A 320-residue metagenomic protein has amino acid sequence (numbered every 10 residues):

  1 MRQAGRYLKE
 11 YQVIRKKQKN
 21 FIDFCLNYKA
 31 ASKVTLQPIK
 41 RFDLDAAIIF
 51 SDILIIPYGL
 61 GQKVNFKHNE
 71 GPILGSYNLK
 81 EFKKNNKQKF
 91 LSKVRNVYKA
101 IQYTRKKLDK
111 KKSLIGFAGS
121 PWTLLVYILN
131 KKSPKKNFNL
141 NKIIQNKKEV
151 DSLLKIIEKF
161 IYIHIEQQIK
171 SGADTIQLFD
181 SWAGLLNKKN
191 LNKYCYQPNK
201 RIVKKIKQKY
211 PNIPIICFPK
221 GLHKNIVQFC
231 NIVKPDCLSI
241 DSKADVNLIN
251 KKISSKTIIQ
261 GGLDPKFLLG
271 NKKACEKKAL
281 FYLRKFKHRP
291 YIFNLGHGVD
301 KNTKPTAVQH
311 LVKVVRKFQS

Functional and structural regions predicted by a protein language model:
M1-G59, F66, R201, R284 (+1 more regions): N-terminal basic, low-complexity leaders that serve as flexible interaction/assembly modules and, when applicable, as
M1-R2, Y7, K89, K93-S320: Active-site loop segments of alpha/beta catalytic cores
Q12-C25, L79-F90, N231: Short, basic, glycine/proline-bearing loop/turn elements
Q12-K16, N65, N69-G71, L268 (+2 more regions): Short capping/connector residues at structural and topological boundaries
N20, N27, N78-E81, K135-K136 (+2 more regions): Intrinsic-disorder/low-complexity, polar/charged segments
A46-H68, N78, K83-F90, A173-N192 (+1 more regions): Glycine-rich, proline-tolerant flexible connector loops at the mouths of alpha/beta enzymes
I53-I56, G71-P72, P121-T123: A short acidic, glycine/proline-enriched capping/turn motif at secondary-structure boundaries, especially helix N-cap
V64-L79, P134-L140: A charged helix-plus-loop insertion that forms the helical arch/lid used to bind and gate nucleic-acid substrates
